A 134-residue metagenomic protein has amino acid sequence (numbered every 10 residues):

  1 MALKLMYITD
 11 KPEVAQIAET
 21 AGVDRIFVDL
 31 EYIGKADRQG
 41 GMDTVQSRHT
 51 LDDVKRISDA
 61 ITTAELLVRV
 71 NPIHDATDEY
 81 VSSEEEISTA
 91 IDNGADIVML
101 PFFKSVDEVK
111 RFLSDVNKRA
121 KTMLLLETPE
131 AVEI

Functional and structural regions predicted by a protein language model:
M1-L5: Extreme N-terminal starter segment of soluble prokaryotic enzymes
M6-T9, K121-I134: Active-site glycine- and acidic-residue-rich loops that bind and position anionic ligands or nucleotide-like cofactors
E13-R25, L30-R111, D115, L125-E127: Active-site beta->alpha loop and helix N-cap motifs at the rims of alpha/beta catalytic domains
N117-R119: Short gly/pro-enriched beta-turn/loop segments at secondary-structure junctions
